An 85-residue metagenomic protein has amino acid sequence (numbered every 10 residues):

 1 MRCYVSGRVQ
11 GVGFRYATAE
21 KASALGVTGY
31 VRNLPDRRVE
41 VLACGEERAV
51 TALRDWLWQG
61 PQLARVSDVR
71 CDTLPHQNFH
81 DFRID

Functional and structural regions predicted by a protein language model:
M1-D85: Intrinsically disordered, low-complexity, mixed-charge
